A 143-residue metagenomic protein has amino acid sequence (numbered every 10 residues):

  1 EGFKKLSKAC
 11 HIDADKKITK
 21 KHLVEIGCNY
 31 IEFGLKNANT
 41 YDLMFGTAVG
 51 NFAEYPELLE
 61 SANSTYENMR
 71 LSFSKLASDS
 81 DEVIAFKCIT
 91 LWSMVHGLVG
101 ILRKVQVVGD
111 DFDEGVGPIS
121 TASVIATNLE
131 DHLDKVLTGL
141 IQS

Functional and structural regions predicted by a protein language model:
E1-K4: Short, basic, alpha-helical segments at the C-terminal edge of helix-turn-helix-like DNA-binding modules
K8-N39, S64, L91: Hydrophobic alpha-helical connector segments
H11, L35, N39-D42, S74 (+1 more regions): Charged/polar positions within long, soluble alpha-helices
H11-D15, G46-V49, R103-V107: Short, flexible helix-adjacent loops and helix caps
I12-K16, S64-L91, L140-S143: Hydrophobic alpha-helical bundle segments that form small-molecule/ligand-binding pockets
K36-N37, T47, V105, S143: Generic structural signal for alpha-helix termini and adjacent loop/cap motifs
N39-N68, D113: Short secondary-structure transition hinges
F52, P56-L59, S74-V136: Hydrophobic/aromatic-rich alpha-helical bundle segments in the mid-to-C-terminal region
